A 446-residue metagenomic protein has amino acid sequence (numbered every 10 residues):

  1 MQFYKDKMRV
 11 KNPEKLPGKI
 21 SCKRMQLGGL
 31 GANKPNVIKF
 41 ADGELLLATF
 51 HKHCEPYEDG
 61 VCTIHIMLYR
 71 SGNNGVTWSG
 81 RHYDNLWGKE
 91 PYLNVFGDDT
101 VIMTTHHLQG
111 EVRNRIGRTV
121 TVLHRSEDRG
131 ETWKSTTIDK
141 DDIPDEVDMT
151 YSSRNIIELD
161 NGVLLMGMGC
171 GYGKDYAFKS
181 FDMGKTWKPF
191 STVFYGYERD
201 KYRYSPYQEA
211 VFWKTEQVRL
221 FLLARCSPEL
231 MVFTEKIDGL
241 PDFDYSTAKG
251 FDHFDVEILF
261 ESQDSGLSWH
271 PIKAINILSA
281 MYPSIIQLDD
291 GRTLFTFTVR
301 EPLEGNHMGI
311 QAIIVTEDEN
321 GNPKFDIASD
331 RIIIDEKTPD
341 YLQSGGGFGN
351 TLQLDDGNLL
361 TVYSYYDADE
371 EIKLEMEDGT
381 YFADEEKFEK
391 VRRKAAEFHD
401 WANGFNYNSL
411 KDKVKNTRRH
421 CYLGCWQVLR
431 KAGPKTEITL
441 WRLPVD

Functional and structural regions predicted by a protein language model:
M1-D446: Asp-box/BNR beta-propeller blade signature and adjacent active/binding-site loops in extracellular glycan-interacting
